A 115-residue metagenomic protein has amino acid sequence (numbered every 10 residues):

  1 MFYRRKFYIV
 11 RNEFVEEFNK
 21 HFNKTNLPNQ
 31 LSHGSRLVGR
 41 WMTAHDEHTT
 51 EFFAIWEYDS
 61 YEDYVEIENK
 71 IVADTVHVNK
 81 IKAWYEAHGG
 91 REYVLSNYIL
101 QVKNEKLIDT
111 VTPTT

Functional and structural regions predicted by a protein language model:
M1-E17, R36, K106-T115: Surface-exposed interaction/gating patches
F2-F7, F18, Q30, E51-W56: Short, structured motif recognition centered on aromatic/hydrophobic residues
K20-G39, E57-K103, T115: An amphipathic, aromatic/His-enriched active-site/gating alpha helix that lines ligand/cofactor pockets
W41-A44: Short, solvent-exposed loop/turn elements at beta->coil junctions and helix N-caps that rim active or binding pockets
D46-T50: Short acidic/glycine-enriched loop/turn segments that link adjacent beta-strands
